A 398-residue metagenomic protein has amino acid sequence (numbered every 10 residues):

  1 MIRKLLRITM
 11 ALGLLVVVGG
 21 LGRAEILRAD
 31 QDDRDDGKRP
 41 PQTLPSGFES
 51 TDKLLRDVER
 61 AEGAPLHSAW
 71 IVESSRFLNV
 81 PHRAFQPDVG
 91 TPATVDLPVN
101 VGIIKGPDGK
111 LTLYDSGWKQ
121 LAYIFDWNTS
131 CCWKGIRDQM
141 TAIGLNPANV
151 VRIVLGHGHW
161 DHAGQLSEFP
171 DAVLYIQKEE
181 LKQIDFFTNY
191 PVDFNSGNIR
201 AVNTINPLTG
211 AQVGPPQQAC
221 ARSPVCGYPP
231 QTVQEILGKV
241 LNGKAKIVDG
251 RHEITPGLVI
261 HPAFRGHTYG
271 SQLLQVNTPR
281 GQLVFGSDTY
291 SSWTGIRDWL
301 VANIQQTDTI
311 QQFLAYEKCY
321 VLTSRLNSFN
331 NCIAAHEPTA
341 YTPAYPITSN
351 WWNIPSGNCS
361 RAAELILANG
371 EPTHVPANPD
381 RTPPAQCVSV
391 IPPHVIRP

Functional and structural regions predicted by a protein language model:
M1-M10: Bacterial N-terminal signal peptides that target proteins for export
T9-G19: Bacterial N-terminal signal peptides
A24-K134, D138, N149-R152, K246 (+4 more regions): Metallo-beta-lactamase
D57, K134-L145, N149, K178-P262 (+2 more regions): Metallo-beta-lactamase
L121, G158-G164, H267-S271, S291-G295 (+1 more regions): Active-site environment of divalent metal-dependent phosphoester hydrolases
W127-I176: Active-site metal-binding motif and surrounding structural segment of the metallo-beta-lactamase
C131-R137, L166, V173-Q177, Y341-N369: Short, electropositive alpha-helical surface patch
I260-I296: Active-site-proximal loop/helix segments of hydrolase catalytic cores
